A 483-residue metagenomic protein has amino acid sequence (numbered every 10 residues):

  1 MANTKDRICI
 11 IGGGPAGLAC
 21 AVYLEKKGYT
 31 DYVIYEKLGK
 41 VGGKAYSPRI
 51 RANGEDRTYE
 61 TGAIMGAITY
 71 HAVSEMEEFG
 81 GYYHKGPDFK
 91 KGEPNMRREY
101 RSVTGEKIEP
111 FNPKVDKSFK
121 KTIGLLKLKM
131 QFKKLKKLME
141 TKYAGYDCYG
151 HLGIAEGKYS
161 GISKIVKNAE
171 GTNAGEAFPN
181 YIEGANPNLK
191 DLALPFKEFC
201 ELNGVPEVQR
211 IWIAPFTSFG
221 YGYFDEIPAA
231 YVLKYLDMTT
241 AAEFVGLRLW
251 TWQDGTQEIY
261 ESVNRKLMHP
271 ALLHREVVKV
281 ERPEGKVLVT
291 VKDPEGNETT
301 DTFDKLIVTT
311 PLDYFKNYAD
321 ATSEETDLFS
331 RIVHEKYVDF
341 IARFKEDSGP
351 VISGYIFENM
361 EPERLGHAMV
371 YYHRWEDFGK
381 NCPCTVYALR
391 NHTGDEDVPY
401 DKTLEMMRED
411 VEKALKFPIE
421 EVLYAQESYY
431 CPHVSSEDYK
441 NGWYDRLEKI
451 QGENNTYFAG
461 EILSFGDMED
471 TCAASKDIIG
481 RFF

Functional and structural regions predicted by a protein language model:
D6-I34: N-terminal Rossmann-like FAD-binding beta1-loop-alpha1 element of flavoenzymes
I11, Y35, T300-F315: Short hydrophobic core segments
E25-R49: Glycine-rich FAD pyrophosphate-binding loop
K40, K44, N53-K90: Conserved FAD-binding subdomain of flavin-dependent enzymes
E78, Y83-E226: Mobile amphipathic helical/loop "lid" adjacent to a hydrophobic cofactor/ligand pocket
Y235-N297: Helical element adjacent to the flavin cofactor pocket in flavoenzyme catalytic cores
F303-K305, Y314-R446, G452-N455, S464-E469 (+1 more regions): C-terminal segments that line or cap access tunnels to active or ligand-binding sites in enzymes and enzyme-associated
C472-F483: Internal hydrophobic alpha-helix adjacent to the cofactor/substrate pocket in enzyme cavities
